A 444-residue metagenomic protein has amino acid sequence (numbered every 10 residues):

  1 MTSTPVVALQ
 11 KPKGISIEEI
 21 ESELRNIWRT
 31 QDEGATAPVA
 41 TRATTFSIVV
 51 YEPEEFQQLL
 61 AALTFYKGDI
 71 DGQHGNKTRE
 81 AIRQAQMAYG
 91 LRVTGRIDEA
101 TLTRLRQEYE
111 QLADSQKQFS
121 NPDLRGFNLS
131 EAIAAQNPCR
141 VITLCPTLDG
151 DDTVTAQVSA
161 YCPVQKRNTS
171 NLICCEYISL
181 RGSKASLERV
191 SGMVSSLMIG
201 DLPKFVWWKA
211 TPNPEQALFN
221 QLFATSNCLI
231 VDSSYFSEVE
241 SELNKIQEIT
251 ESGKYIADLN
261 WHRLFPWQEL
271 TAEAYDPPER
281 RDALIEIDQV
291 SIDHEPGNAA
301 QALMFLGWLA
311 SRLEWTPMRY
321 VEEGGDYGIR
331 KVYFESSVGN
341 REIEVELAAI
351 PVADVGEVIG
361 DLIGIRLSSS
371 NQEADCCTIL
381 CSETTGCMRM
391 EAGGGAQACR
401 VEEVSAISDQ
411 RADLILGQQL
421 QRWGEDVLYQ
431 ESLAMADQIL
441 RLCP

Functional and structural regions predicted by a protein language model:
M1, T44-I48, A62, H74 (+3 more regions): Coiled-coil-based assembly segments and adjacent low-complexity tails used as scaffolding interfaces in eukaryotic
M1-R25, D32, P38, Q111 (+6 more regions): C-terminal structured domains
K13-I17, R25-T36, T41-L112: Short acidic, glycine/serine/threonine-rich helix-capping segments at coil-helix boundaries
I48, K117, N121, A185 (+3 more regions): Conserved aromatic-histidine-acidic binding/catalytic patches
E55, A61-A62, N128-A135, E269-E273 (+1 more regions): Short, hydrophobic/amphipathic alpha-helical patches that form generic packing surfaces within helical domains
T64-Y66, I199-K204, E286-I287: Short, surface-exposed connector motifs at secondary-structure boundaries
F127, E131-R281, T378-P444: Extended, well-ordered protein cores
L264-Y333: ATP/pyrophosphate-binding catalytic subdomain of soluble kinases
